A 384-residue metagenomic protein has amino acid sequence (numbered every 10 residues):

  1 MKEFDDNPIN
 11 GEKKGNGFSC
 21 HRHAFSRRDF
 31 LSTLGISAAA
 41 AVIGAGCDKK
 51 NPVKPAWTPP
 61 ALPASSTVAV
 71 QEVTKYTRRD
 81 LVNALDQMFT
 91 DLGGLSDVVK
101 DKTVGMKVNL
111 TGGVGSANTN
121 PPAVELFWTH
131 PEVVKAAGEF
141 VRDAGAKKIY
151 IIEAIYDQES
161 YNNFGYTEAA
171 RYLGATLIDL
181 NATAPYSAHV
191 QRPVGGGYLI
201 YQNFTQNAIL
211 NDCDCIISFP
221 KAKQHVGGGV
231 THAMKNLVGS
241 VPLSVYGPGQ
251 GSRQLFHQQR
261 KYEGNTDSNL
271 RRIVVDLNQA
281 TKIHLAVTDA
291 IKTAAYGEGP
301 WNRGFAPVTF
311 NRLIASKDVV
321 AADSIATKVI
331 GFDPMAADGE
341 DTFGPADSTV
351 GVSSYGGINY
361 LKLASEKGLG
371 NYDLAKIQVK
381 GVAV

Functional and structural regions predicted by a protein language model:
K2-V384: N-terminal and secondary-structure boundary signal
